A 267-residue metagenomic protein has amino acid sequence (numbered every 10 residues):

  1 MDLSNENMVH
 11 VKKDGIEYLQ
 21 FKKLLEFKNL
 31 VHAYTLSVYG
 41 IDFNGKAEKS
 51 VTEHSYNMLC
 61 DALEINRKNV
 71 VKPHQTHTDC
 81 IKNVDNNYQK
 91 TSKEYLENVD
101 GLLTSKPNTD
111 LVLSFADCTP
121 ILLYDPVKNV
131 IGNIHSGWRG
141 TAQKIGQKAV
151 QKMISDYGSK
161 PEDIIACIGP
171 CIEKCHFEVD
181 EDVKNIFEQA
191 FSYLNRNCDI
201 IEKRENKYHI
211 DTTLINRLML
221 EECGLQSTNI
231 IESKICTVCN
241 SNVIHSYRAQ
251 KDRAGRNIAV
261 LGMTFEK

Functional and structural regions predicted by a protein language model:
M1-K267: Active-site microenvironment for binding and transforming phosphate-containing groups
